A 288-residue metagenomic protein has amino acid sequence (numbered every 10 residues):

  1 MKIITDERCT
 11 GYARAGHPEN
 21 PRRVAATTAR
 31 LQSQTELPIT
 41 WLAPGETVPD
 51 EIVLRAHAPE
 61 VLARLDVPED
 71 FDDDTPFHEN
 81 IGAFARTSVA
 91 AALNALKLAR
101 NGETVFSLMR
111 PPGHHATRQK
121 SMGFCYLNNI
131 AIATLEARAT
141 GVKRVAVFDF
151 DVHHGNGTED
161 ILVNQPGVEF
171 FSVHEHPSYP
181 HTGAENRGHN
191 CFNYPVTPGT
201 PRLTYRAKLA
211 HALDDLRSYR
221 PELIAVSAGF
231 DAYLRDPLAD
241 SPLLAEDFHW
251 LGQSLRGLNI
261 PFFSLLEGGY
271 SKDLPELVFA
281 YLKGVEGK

Functional and structural regions predicted by a protein language model:
M1-D50: N-terminal low-complexity, Ser/Thr- and acidic-residue-enriched intrinsically disordered segments
I3-I4, A63-K288: A general "terminal functional-core" signal
E19-R22, A26, V48, H57-E60 (+2 more regions): Generic alpha-helix structural propensity
Q32, L54, A58, K97-R100: Generic short alpha-helical segment signal, independent of protein family or function, capturing local helix propensity
L42, L54, S107: Short, conserved beta-strand segments within well-ordered enzyme catalytic domains that often line or immediately flank
E46-E69: Charged, often glycine-rich, active-site loop that binds/positions anionic groups
